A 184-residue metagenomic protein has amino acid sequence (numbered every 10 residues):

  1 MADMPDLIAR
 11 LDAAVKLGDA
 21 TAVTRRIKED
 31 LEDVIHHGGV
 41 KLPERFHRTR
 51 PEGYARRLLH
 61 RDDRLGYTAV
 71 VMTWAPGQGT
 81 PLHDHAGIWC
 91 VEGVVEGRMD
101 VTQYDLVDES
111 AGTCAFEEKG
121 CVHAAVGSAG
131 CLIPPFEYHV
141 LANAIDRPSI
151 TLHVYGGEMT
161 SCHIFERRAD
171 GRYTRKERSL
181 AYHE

Functional and structural regions predicted by a protein language model:
M1-V40: N-terminal leader/capping segments at the start of a protein or of a new domain
R48-P76, A129: A short glycine-rich, His/Asp/Glu-containing loop-to-beta-strand
V70-H85, P134-F136: Conserved short histidine dyad/triad with adjacent acidic residue
P76, G87-D105: Glycine- and acidic-residue-biased ligand/ion/polar-headgroup-sensing regions
P81-H83, V101-T102, L132, Y138-A144: Short beta-strand His + acidic residue motifs that chelate non-heme Fe in jelly-roll/DSBH and cupin folds
V91-G93, R147-S161: A short hydrophobic beta-strand segment most commonly corresponding to one strand of the jelly-roll/cupin
L106-Y138, R178-L180: Short acidic-glycine-tyrosine-enriched beta hairpin
A125, P134-V154: Ligand-binding loop in jelly-roll beta-barrel domains
